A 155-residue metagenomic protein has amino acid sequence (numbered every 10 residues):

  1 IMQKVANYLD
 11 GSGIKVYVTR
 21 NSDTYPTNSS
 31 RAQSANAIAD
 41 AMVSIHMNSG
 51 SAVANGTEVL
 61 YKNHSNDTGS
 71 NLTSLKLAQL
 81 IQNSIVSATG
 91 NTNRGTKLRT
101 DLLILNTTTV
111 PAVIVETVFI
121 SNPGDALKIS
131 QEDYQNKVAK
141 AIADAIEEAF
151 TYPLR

Functional and structural regions predicted by a protein language model:
I1-R155: Active-site-proximal helix/loop segments of hydrolytic enzymes
